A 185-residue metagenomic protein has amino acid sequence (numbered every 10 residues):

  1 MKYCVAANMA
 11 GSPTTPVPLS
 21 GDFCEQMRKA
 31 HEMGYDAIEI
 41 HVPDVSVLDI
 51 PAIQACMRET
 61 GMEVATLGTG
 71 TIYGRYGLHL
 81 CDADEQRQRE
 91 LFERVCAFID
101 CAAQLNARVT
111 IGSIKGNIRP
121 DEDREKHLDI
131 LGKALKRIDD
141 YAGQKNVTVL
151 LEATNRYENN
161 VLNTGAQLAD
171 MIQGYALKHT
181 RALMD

Functional and structural regions predicted by a protein language model:
M1-A103, K136, Q173, L177: N-terminal pre-domain/capping segments
S12, S46, N117-I118, R156-V161: Short, small-residue-enriched loops and turns at beta-alpha junctions that line or gate enzyme active sites
T15-P16, I50, P120, R124 (+1 more regions): Alpha-helix N-cap/helix-start motif
L19, D84-L91, D123-L131, T164: Residue-level preference for long, well-ordered alpha-helices that form the structural scaffold of enzyme catalytic
A37-I38, K126, G132-D185: Acidic/histidine-rich catalytic cores of soluble enzymes
V64-T66, I111, L151, M184: Hydrophobic residues in well-ordered beta-strands that form the structural core
F98, A102-E122, K145-N155: Active-site groove signature of glycoside hydrolases
